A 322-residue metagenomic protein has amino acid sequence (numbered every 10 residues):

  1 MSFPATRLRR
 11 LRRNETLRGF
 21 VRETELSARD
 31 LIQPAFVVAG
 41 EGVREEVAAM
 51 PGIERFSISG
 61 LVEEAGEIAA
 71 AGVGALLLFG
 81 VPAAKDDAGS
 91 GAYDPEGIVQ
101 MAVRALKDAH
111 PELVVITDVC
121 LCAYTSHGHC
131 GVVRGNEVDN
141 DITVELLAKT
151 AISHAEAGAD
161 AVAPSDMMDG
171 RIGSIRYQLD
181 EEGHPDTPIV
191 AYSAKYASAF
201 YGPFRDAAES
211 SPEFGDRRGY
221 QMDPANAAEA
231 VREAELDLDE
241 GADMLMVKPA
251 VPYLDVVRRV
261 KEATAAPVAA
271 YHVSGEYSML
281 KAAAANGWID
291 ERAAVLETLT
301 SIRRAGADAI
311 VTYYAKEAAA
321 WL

Functional and structural regions predicted by a protein language model:
M1-R22: N-terminal amphipathic/basic leader segments beginning at the initiator methionine
S2-T6, L26-I32, V38-L322: Alpha/beta enzyme core
